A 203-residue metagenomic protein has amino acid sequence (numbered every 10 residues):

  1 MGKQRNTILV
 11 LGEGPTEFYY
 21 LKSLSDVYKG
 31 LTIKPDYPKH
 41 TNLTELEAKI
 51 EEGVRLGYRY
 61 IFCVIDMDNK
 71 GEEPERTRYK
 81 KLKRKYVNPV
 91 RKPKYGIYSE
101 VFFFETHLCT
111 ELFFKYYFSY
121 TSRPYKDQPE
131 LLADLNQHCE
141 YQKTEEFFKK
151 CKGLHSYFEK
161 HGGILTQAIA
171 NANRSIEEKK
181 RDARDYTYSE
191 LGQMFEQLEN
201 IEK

Functional and structural regions predicted by a protein language model:
M1-R5, F18-Y37, E47-Y60, M67-K203: C-terminal accessory helical subdomains adjacent to catalytic cores in phosphodiester- and nucleotide-handling enzymes
T7-L11: Conserved beta-strand elements of the Class I
G12, I65: Short beta-strand/turn micro-motifs composed of small residues that flank or help shape donor/cofactor-binding pockets
G14-T16: Short polar catalytic/cofactor-binding loops
K39-L43: Eukaryotic endosomal/vacuolar membrane-trafficking regulators centered on PX-domain-mediated PI3P pathways
